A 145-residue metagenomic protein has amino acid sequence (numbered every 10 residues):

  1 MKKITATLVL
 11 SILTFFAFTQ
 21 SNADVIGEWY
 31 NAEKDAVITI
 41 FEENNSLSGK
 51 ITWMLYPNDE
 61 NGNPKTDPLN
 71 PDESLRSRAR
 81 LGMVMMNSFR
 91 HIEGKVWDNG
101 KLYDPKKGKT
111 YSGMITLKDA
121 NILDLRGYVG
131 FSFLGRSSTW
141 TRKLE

Functional and structural regions predicted by a protein language model:
M1-I4: Positively charged n-region of N-terminal signal peptides that target proteins for export
T7-F15: Bacterial N-terminal signal peptides
A17-G27: N-terminal helix-cap/turn-to-beta initiation motif at the start of protein domains
V25-I26, K34, I38-D104, T110-Y111: Central antiparallel beta-sheet cores of small beta-barrel/beta-sandwich binding domains
Y30, F41, R90, T116-L117 (+1 more regions): Well-ordered beta-strand positions
Y30-N31, S132: Structural recognition of beta-strand segments within beta-rich domains
L102-N121, L125: Acidic, glycine-rich flexible loop segments
I122, V129-E145: Edge beta-strand at a domain terminus
